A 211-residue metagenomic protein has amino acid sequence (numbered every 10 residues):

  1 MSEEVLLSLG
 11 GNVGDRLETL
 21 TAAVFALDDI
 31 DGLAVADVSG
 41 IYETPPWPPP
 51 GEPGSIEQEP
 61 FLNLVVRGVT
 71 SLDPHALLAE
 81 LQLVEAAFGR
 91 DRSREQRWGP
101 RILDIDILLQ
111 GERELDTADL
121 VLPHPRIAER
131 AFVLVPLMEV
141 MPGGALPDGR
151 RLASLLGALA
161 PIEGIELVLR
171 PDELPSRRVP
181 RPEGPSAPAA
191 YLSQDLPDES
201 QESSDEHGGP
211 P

Functional and structural regions predicted by a protein language model:
S2-L7, V13-I102, G111-E112: Nucleotide and nucleotide-moiety/phosphate-recognizing core
W47, S55-F61, H75-E199, D205-P211: Flexible, gly/pro- and Lys/Arg-enriched active-site loops
